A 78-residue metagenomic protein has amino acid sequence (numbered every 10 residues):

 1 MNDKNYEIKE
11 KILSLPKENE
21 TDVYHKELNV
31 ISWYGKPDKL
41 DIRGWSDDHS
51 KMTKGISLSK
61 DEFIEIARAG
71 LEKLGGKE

Functional and structural regions predicted by a protein language model:
M1-E78: Positively charged, low-complexity terminal tracts and the immediately adjacent first secondary-structure elements
